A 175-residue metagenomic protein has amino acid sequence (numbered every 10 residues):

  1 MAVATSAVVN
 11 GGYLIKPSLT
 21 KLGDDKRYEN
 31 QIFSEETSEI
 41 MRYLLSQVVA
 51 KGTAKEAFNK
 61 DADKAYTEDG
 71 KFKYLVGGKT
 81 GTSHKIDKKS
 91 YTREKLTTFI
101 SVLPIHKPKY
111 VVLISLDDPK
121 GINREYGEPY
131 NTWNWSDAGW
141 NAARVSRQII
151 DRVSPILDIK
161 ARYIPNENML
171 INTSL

Functional and structural regions predicted by a protein language model:
M1-N30, E36, L45, T53-D158: Active-site beta-strand/loop architecture of penicillin-binding DD-peptidases
N30-I32, I171-N172: Extended, non-catalytic substrate-recognition/exosite surfaces adjacent to catalytic cores, especially in enzymes
A50: Betabetaalpha-Me/HNH-type nuclease active-site subdomain
I159-L175: Short, highly charged C-terminal tails/helix-capping segments
